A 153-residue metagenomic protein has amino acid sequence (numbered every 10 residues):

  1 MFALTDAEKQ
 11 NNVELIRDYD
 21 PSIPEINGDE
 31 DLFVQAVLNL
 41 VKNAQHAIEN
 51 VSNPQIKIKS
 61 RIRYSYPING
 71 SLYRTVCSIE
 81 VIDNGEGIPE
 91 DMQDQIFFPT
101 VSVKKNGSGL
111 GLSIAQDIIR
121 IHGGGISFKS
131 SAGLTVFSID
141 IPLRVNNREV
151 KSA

Functional and structural regions predicted by a protein language model:
N12-P24, R61-R63: Conserved catalytic submotifs in the C-terminal HATPase_c
E25-G28, V103: Conserved micro-motifs of the catalytic ATP-binding
N53-Y66: Short beta-strand/loop element within the Bergerat-fold HATPase_c
T75-V76, I88-T100, A153: Short conserved segment of the HATPase_c
D83: Acidic ATP/Mg2+-coordinating residue in the GHKL
G111, A115: Short alpha-helical Gxxx[C/S/T] motif in the catalytic ATP-binding
I119-R120: Detector for a conserved hydrophobic position within an alpha-helical segment of the HATPase_c
